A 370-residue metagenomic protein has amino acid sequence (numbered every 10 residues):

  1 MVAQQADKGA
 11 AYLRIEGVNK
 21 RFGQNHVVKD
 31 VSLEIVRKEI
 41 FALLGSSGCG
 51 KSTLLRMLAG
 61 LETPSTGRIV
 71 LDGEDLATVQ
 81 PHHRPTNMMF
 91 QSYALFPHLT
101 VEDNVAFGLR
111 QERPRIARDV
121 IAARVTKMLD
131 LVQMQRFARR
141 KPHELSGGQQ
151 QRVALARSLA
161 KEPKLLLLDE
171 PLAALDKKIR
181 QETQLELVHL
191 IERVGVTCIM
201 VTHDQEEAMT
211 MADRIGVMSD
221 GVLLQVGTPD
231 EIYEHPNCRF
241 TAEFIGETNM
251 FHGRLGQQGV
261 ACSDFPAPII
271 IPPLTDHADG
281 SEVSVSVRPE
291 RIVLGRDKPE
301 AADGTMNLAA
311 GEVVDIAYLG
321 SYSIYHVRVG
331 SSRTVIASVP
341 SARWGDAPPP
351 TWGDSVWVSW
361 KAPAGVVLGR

Functional and structural regions predicted by a protein language model:
I40, P81-N87, Q91-F240: ABC ATPase nucleotide-binding domains
L44-S46: The feature captures the beta-strand-to-loop junction immediately N-terminal to the Walker
A59: Helix-to-loop junction immediately C-terminal to a conserved catalytic motif
S65-R68, E102, D220, H252: Conserved coupling/switch loops of ABC nucleotide-binding domains, chiefly the family-specific signature
G67-D75: Conserved ABC transporter NBD signature motif
T248, Q258-R370: Non-catalytic connector elements of ABC transporters
